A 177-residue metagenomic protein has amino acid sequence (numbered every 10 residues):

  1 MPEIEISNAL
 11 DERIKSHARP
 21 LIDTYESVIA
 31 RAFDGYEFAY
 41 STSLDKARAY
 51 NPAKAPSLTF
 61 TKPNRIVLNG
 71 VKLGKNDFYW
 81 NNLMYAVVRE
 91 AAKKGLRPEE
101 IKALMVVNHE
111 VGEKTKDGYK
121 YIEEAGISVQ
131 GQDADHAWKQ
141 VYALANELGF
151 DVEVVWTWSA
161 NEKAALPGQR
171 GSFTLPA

Functional and structural regions predicted by a protein language model:
M1-A177: Intrinsically disordered, charged low-complexity linkers and terminal tails that flank or connect structured domains
